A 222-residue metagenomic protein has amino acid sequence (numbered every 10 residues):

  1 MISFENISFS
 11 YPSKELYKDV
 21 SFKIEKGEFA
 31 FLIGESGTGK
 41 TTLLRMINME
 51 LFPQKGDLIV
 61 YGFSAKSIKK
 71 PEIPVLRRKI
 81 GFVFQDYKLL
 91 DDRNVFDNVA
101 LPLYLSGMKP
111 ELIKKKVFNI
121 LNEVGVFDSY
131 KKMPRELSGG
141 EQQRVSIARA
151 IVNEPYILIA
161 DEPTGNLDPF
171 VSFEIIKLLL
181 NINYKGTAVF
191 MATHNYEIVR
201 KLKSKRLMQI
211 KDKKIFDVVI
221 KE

Functional and structural regions predicted by a protein language model:
N48: Helix-to-loop junction immediately C-terminal to a conserved catalytic motif
G56-A65: Conserved ABC transporter NBD signature motif
A65-G81, Y184: ABC ATPase NBD coupling module
R93-A100: Short coil-to-helix segment of the ABC ATPase nucleotide-binding domain corresponding to the Q-loop/switch region
M133-L137, E141: Conserved ABC ATPase signature
V152-Y156: A short, proline-enriched helix->beta-strand linker immediately N-terminal to the Walker B motif in ABC-type P-loop
L158-D161: Catalytic Walker B motif of ABC-type/P-loop ATPase nucleotide-binding domains
